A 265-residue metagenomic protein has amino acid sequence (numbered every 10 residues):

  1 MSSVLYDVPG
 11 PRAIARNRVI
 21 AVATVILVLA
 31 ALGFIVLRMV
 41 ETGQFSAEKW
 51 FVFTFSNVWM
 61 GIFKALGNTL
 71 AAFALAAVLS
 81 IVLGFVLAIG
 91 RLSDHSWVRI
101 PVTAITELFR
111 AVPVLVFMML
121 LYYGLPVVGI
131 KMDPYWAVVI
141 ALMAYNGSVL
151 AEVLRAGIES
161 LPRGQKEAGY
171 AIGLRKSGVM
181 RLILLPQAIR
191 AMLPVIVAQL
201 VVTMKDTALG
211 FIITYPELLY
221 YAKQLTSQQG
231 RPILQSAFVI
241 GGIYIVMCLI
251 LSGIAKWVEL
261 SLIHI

Functional and structural regions predicted by a protein language model:
M1-I263: Transmembrane alpha-helices and adjacent helix-loop boundaries
